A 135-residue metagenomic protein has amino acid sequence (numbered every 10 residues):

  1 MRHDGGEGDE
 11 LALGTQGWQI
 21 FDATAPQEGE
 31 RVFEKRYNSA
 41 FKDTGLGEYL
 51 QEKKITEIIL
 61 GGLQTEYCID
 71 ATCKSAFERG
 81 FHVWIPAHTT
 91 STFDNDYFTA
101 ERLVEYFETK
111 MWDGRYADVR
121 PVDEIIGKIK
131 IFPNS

Functional and structural regions predicted by a protein language model:
G5-S135: Active-site-adjacent betaalpha module
